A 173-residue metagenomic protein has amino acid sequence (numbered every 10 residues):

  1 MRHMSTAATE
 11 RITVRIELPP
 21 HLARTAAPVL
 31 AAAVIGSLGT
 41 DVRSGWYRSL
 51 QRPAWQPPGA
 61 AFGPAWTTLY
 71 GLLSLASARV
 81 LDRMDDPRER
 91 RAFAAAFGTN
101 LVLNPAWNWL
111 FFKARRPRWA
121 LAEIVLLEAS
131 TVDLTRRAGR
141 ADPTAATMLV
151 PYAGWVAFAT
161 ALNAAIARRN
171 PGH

Functional and structural regions predicted by a protein language model:
M1-H173: Short amphipathic, positively biased membrane-proximal segments that drive organelle/inner-membrane targeting
